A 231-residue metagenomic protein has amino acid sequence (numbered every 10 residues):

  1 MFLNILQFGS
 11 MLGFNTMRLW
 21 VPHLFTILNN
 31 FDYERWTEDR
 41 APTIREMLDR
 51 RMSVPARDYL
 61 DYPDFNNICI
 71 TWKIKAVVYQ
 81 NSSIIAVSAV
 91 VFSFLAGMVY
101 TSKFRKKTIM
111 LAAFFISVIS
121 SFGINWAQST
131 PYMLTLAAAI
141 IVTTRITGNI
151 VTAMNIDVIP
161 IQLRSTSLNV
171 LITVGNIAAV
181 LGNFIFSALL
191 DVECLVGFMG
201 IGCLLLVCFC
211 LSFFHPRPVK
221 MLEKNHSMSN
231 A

Functional and structural regions predicted by a protein language model:
F2-I141, R145, F184-C194: First extracellular/luminal loop
L12, N176-V180, L206, C210-L211: Hydrophobic transmembrane alpha-helical segments of multi-pass transport and channel proteins
M98-K103, D157-V158, R217: Conserved acidic E/D residue at the C-terminus of a beta-strand in Rossmann-like folds
I146-I159: Intracellular juxtamembrane helix-capping segments at the cytosolic ends of symmetry-related transmembrane helices
I161-L171: Loop-to-transmembrane helix entry/capping segments in MFS-fold secondary transporters and related SLC/MFSD carriers
N169-N183, L190-D191: Glycine-rich segments within core transmembrane alpha-helices of 12-TM secondary carriers
I201-A231: Multi-pass alpha-helical transporter architecture, strongest for 12-TM Major Facilitator/SLC carriers used
